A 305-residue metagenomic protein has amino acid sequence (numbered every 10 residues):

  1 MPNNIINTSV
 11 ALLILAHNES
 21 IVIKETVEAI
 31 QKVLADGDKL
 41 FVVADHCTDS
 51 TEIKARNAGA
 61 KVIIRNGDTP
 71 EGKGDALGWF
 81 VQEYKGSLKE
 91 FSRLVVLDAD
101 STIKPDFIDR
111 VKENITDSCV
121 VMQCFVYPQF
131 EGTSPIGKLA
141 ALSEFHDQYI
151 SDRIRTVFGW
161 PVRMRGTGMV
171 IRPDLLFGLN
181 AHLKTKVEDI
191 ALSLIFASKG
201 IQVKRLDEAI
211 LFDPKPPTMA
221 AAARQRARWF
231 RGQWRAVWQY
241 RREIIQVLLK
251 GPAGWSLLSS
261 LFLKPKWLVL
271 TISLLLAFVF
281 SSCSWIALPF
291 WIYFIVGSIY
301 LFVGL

Functional and structural regions predicted by a protein language model:
P2-N4, L263-L305: Membrane-embedded multi-pass helical conduit in multi-pass membrane proteins, especially envelope-biosynthetic
N7, I14-E28, H46: Active-site beta-to-alpha loop of glycosyltransferases that engages the nucleotide-sugar donor
K24-E25, D49-N57, I64, D106: Acidic helix N-cap motif at the loop->helix transition within catalytic regions of sugar-transfer enzymes
E28-G37: Short, acidic, metal-binding catalytic loop of nucleotide-sugar glycosyltransferases
A29, A44-E52, G67-T69, T102: A conserved acidic beta->alpha catalytic loop
S50, L97-N114: Acidic donor-binding/catalytic loop of UDP-sugar-dependent glycosyltransferases, especially processive GT2
N66, P70-F80, Y84-L88, F107-K184 (+2 more regions): Long helical/loop segments within the catalytic core of UDP-sugar-dependent glycosyltransferases, especially the large
N114-S151, H182-E188, S193-S259: Catalytic donor/gating beta->alpha subdomain of glycosyltransferases that bind UDP-sugars
